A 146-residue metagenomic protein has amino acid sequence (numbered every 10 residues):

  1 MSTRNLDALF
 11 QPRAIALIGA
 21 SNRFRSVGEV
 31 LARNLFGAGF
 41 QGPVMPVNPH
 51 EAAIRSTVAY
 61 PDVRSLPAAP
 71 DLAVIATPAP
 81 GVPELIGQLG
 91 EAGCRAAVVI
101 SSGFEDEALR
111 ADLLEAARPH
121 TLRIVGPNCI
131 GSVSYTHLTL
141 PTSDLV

Functional and structural regions predicted by a protein language model:
M1-F40, N48: Hydrophobic, well-ordered beta-alpha structural blocks that scaffold small-molecule cofactor pockets
G28-A69: Conserved N-terminal Rossmann-fold NAD(P) cofactor-binding segment
F40-G42, A92-A96, P119-L122: A short helix->loop->beta-strand "cap" motif at the edges of active sites that frequently abuts
M45-V47, V99, R123-N128, S132-S134: General beta-strand structural signal in soluble alpha/beta enzymes
S65, P80-S102: Rossmann-fold NAD(P) dinucleotide-binding segment
S102-H120: Rossmann-fold NAD(P)-binding glycine/threonine-rich loop
H137, T142-V146: Single conserved hydrophobic/aromatic residue that forms the stacking wall/gate of nucleotide- or nucleobase-binding
